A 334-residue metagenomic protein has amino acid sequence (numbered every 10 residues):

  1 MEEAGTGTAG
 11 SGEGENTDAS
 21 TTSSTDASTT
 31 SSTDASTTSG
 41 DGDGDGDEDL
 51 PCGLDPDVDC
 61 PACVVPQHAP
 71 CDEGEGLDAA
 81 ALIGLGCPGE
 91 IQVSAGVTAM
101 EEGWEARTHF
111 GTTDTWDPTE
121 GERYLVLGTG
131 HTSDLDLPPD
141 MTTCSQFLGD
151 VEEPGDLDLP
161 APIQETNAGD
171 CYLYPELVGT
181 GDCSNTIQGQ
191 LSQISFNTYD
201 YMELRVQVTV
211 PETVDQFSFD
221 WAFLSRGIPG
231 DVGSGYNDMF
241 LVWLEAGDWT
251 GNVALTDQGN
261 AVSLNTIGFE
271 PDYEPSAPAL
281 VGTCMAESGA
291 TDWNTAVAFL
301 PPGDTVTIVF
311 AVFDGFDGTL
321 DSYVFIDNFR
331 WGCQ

Functional and structural regions predicted by a protein language model:
M1-V58: Ser/Thr-rich, Pro/Gly/Ala-heavy low-complexity intrinsically disordered linkers and tails of secreted extracellular
L50-Q334: Aromatic (Trp/Tyr/Phe) and Gly/Pro-enriched flexible surface segments
